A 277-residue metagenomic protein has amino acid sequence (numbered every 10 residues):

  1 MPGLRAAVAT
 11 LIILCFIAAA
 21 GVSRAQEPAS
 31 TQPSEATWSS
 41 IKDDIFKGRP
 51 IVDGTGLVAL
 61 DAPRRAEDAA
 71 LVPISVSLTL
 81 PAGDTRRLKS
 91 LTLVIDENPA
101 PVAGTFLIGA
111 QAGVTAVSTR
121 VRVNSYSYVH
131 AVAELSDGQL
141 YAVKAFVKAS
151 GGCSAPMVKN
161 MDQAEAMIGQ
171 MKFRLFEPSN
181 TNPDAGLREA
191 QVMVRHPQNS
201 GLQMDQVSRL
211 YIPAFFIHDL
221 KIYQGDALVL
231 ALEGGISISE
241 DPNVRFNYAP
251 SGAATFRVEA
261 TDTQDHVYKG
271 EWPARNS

Functional and structural regions predicted by a protein language model:
V8-A19: Bacterial N-terminal signal peptides
G21-A25: Sec/Tat signal peptide C-region and signal peptidase I cleavage site
Q32, S150-K172, S277: Low-complexity, Pro/Ser/Thr- and charge-rich linker/hinge segments at domain boundaries
K42-A69, Q163-L187: N-terminal edge beta-strand
D61, P73-A82, E189-P197, D205-L210: Short edge beta-strand/loop segments characteristic of extracellular beta-sandwich folds
A110-V117, I236-R245: Aromatic sugar-binding surface patches on proteins that engage polysaccharides or sugar-phosphate polymers
N124-Y128, L187, S251-T255: Extracellular Ig-like/FN3 beta-sandwich strand-entry sites
L135-A142, T261-G270: Short acidic/polar inter-strand loop motif in beta-rich domains
